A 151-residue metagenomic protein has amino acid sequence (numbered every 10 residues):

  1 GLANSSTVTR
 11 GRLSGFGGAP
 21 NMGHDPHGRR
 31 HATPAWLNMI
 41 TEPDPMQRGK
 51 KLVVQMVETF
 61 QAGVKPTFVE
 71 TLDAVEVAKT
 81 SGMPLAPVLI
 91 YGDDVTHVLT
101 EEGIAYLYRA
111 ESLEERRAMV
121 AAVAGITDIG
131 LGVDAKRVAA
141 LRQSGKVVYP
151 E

Functional and structural regions predicted by a protein language model:
G1-E151: Conserved phosphate- and dinucleotide-binding cores of soluble alpha/beta proteins, encompassing both enzyme active
